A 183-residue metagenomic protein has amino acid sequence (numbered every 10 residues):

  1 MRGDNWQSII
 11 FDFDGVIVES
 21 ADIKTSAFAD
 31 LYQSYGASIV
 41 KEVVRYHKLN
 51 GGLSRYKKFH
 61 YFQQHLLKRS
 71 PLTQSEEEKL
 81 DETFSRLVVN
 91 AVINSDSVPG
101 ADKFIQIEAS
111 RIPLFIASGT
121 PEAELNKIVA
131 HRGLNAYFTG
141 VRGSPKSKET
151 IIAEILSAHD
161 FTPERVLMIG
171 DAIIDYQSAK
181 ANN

Functional and structural regions predicted by a protein language model:
G3-F13, I17-P99: N-terminal helical cap/lid subdomain that shapes the substrate entry/recognition surface in HAD-like hydrolases
N5, R86-I116, E122, N126 (+1 more regions): Short, acidic loop-to-helix structural element flanking the phosphoryl-transfer center in phosphate-processing enzymes
F11, I169-G170: Active-site flanking residues adjacent to catalytic metal/cofactor-binding acidic residues
I17, D102-Q106, A172-D175: Short glycine/proline-centered loop/turn elements that form peptide/ligand docking sites
S34, R55, I105-E108, I112 (+1 more regions): Cytosolic catalytic headpiece
N94, F115, E122-L167, I173-N182: Substrate-recognition "cap/lid" segment bordering the active-site pocket of phosphatases
